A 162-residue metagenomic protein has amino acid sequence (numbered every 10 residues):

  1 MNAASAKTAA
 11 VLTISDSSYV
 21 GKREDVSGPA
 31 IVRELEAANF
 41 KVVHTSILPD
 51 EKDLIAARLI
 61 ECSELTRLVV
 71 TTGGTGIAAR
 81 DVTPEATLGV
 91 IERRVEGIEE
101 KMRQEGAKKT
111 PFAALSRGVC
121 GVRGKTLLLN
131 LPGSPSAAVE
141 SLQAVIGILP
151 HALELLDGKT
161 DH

Functional and structural regions predicted by a protein language model:
M1-H162: Non-catalytic beta/alpha edge segments that cap or flank active sites
